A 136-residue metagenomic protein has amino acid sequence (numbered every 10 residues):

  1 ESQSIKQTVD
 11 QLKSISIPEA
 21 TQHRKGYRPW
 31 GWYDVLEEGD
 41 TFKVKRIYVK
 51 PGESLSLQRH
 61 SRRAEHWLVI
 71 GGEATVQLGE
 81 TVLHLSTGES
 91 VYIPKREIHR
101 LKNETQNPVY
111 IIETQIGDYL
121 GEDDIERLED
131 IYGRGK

Functional and structural regions predicted by a protein language model:
E1-Y27, E104-K136: Double-stranded beta-helix
H23-A64, Y119: A short glycine-rich, His/Asp/Glu-containing loop-to-beta-strand
L36-G39, E73, Y92, R100: A structural signal for the main folded, soluble domain(s) of proteins
K50, R62, V69, P94-R96 (+1 more regions): A short, compositionally biased micro-patch
E53, R62-R63, T81, E97-I98 (+1 more regions): A generic "binding-loop/recognition-motif" signal
S61-E80: Glycine- and acidic-residue-biased ligand/ion/polar-headgroup-sensing regions
G79-I98: Short acidic-glycine-tyrosine-enriched beta hairpin
